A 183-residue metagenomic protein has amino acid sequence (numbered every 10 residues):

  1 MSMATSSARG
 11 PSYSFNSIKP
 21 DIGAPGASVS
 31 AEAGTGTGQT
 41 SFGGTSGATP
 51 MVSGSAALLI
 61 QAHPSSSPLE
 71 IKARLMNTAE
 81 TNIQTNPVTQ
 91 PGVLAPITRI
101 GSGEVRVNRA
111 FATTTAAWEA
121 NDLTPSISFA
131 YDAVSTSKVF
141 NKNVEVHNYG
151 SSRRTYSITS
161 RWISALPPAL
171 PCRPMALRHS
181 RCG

Functional and structural regions predicted by a protein language model:
M3, R9-Y13, T98, S135: Short Gly/Pro-enriched turn/cap motifs at secondary-structure boundaries
A8-P50: Catalytic-core environment of secreted peptidases
R9, G23-P25, E32, T45 (+4 more regions): Generic beta-strand/beta-sheet core signal
S17, E32-T35, T85-Q90, I158: Short acidic, glycine/serine/threonine-rich loops at helix termini
I22, S41, Q61-K142, Y149: C-terminal subdomain of the subtilisin-like protease fold in secreted/lumenal serine endopeptidases
A48-P64: Short, small-residue alpha-helix embedded
S53, T136-N143, A176-S180: Short, solvent-exposed loop/turn segments enriched in Ser/Thr/Gly
F111-S128, G150-G183: Surface-exposed binding patches on compact interaction domains or structured appendages
